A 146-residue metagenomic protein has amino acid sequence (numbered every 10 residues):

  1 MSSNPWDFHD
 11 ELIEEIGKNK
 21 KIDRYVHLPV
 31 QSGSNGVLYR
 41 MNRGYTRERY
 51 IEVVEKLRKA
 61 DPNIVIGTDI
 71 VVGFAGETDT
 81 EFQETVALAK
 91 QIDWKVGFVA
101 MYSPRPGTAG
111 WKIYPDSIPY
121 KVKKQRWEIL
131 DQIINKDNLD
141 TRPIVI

Functional and structural regions predicted by a protein language model:
M1-D79: Conserved SAM/AdoMet-binding glycine-rich loop
P5, H27, K56-V65, F74 (+1 more regions): Auxiliary Fe-S-binding modules of radical SAM enzymes
L12, Q83-A87: Glycine-rich, charged/polar anion/phosphate-binding loops that engage phosphate groups from diverse ligands
R47, D79, Q83, Y120 (+1 more regions): Electropositive phosphate-/nucleotide-binding environments in soluble metabolic enzymes
Y50, T80-F82, W94-V96: Conserved N-terminal glycine/acidic-rich loop preference
